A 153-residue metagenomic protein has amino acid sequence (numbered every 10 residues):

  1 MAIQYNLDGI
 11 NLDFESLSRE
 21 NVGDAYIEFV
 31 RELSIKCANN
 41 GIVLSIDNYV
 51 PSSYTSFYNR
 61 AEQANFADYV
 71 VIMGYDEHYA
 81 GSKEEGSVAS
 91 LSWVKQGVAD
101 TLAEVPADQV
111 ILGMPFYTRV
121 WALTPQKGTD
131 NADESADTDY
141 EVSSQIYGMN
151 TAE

Functional and structural regions predicted by a protein language model:
M1-I10, F14-L17, N39: Substrate-binding cleft of extracellular glycoside hydrolase catalytic domains
R19-A152: Substrate-binding surface in catalytic domains of secreted glycosidases
